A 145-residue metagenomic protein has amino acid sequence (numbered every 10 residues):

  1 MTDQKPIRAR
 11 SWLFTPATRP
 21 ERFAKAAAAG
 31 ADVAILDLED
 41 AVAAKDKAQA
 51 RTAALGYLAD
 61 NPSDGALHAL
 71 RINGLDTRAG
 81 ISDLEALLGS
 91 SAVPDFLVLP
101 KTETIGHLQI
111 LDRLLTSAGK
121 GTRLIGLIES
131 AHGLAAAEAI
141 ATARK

Functional and structural regions predicted by a protein language model:
D3-K145: Conserved alpha/beta-domain cores
